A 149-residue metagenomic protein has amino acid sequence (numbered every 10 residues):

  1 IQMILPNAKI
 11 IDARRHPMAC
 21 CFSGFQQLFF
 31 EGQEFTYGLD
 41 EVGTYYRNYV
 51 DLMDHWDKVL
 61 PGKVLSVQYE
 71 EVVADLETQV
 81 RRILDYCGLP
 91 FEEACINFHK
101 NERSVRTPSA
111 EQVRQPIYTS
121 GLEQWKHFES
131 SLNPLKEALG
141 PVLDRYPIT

Functional and structural regions predicted by a protein language model:
I1-G24: Conserved phosphate-donor/acceptor-positioning beta-strand/loop module used by diverse small-molecule
K9-D12, L65-Y69: Structured core elements
H16-A19, Q27, E71-A74: Short, solvent-exposed loop/turn segments at secondary-structure junctions
G24-S66, A74-T149: PAPS-dependent sulfotransferases, especially Golgi type II membrane carbohydrate sulfotransferases
